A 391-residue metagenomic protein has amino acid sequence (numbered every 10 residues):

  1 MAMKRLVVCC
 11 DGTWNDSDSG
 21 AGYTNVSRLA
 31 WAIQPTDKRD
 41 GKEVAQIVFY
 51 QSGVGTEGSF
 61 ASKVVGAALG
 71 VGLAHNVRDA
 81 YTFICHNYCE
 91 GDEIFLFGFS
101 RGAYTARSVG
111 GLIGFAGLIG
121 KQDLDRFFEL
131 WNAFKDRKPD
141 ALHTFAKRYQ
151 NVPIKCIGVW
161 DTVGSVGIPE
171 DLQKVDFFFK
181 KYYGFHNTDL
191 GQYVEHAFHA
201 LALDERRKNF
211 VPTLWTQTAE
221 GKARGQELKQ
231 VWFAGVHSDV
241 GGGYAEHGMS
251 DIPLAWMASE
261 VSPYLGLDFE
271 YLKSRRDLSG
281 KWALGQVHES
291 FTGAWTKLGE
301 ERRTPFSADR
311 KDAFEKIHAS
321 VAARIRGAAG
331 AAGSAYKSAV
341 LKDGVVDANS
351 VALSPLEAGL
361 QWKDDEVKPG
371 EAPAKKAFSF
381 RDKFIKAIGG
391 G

Functional and structural regions predicted by a protein language model:
M1-G391: Active-site- or binding-pocket-proximal scaffold segments within functional domains
